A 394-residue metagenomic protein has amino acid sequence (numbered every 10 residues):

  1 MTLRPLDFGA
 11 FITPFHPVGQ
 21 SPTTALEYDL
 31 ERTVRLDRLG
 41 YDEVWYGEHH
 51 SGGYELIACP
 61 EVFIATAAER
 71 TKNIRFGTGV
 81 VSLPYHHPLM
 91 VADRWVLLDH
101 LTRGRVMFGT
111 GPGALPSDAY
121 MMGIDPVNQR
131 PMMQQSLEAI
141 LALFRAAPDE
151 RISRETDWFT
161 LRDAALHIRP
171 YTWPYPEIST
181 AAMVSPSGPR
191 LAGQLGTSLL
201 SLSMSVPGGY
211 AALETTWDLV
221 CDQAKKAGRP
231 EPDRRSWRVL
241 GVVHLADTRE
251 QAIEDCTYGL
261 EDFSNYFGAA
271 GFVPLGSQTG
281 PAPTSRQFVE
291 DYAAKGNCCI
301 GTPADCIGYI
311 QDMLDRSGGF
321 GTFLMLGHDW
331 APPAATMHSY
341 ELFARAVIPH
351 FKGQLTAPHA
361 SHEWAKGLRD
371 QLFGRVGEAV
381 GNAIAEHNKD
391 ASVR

Functional and structural regions predicted by a protein language model:
M1-F76, Y175-P176, H362-K366, V376: N-terminal beta1-alpha1-beta2 module of alpha/beta enzyme domains
T2-R4, D37-R38, I64-N73, W95 (+4 more regions): Acidic (Asp/Glu)-rich catalytic clusters
T2-R4, R130-I168, G209-G321, I348-R394: An alpha-helical appendage that flanks or caps ligand/catalytic pockets
L3-P22, Y85-R154, S198-S201, S205-E214 (+1 more regions): Flexible, glycine-rich active-site loops centered on histidine and acidic residues that chelate a metal or position
F8, L36, G40, E48 (+11 more regions): Conserved, mostly hydrophobic/aromatic
F8-I12, V44-Y46, F76-G79, V106-T110 (+4 more regions): Hydrophobic faces of well-ordered beta-strands that scaffold small-molecule active sites in alpha/beta enzyme cores
I12-E27, V81-L89, T172-V184, H244-A246 (+1 more regions): Active-site mouth loops of central-metabolism enzymes
E43-A67, S82, A114, M204-Y210 (+1 more regions): Glycine-rich, proline-tolerant flexible connector loops at the mouths of alpha/beta enzymes
